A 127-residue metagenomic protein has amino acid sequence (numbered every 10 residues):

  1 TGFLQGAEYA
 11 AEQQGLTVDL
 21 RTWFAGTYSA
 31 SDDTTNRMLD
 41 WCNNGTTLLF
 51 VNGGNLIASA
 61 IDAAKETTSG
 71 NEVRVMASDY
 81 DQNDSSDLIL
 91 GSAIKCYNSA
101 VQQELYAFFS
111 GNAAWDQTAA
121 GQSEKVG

Functional and structural regions predicted by a protein language model:
T1-G127: A residue-level marker of the well-folded mature domains of exported/periplasmic proteins
